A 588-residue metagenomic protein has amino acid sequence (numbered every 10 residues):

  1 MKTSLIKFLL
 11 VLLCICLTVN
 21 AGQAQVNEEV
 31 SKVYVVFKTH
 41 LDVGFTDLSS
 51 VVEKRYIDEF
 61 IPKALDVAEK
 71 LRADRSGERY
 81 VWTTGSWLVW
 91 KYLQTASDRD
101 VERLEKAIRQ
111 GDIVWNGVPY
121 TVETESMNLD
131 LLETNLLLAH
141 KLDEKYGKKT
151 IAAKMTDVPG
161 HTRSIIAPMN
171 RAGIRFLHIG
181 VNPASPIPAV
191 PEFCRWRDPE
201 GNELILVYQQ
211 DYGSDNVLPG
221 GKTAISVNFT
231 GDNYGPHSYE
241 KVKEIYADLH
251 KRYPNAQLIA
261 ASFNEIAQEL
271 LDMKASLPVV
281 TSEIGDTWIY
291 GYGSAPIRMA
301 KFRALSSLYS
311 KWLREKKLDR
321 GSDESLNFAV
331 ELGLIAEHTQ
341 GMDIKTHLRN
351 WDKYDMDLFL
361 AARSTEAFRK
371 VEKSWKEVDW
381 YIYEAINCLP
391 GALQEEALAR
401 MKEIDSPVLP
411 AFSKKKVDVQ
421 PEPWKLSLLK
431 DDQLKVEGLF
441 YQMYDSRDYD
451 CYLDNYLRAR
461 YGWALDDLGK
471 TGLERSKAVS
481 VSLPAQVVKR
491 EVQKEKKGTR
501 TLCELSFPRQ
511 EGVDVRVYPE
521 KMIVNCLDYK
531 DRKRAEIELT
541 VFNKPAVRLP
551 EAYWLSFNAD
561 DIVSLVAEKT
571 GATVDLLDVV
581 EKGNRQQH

Functional and structural regions predicted by a protein language model:
M1-L9: Bacterial N-terminal signal peptides that target proteins for export
F8-T18: Bacterial N-terminal signal peptides
Q25-M127, L131, L142-E144, F302-R314 (+2 more regions): N-terminal catalytic cores of secreted or lumenal carbohydrate-active enzymes
K32-D42, T46, P191-L409, A567-H588: Active-site and substrate-binding clefts of carbohydrate-active enzymes
E123-K145, N202-L204, Y208-L218: Alpha-helical scaffold elements lining the catalytic groove of polysaccharide deacetylases
L132-R171, L218-V227: CE4/NodB-like, metal-dependent polysaccharide N-deacetylase domain that modifies extracellular/periplasmic N-acetylated
N170, R175-S214, D531-K533, T540-H588: Loop-rich catalytic cores of soluble enzymes, especially ATP-dependent carboxylate-amine ligases and other
L334-N543, A552-Y553, S564: Catalytic and substrate-binding regions of extracellular carbohydrate-active enzymes, especially polysaccharide lyases
